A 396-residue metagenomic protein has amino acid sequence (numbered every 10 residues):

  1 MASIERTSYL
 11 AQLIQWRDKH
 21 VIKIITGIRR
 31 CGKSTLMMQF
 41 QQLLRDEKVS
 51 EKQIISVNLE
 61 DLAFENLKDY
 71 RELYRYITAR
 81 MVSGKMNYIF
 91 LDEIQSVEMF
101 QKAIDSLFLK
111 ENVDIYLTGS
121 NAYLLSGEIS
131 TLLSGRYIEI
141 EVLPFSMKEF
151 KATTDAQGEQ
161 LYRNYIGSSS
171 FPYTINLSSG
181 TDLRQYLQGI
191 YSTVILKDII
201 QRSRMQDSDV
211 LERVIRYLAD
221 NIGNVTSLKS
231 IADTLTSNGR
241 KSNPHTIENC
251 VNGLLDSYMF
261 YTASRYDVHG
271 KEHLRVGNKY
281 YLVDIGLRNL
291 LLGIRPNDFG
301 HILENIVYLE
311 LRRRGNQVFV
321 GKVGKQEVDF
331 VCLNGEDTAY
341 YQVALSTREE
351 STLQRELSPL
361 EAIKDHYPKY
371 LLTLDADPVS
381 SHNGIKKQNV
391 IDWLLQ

Functional and structural regions predicted by a protein language model:
I4-D18: Pre-Walker A adenine-sensing motif
I25: Hydrophobic anchor at the beta1->P-loop junction of P-loop NTPases
S34: Walker A/P-loop
S56-K85: Short glycine-rich substrate-engagement loop in P-loop NTPases that contacts/grips substrate
D114-S120, E141: Structural recognition of the conserved hydrophobic beta-strand(s) that form the central parallel beta-sheet of P-loop
Y123-E139, T154-D155: Short regulatory helix/loop adjacent to the ATP-binding pocket of P-loop NTPases
S179-T338: Accessory nucleic acid-recognition modules appended to NTPase machines
A376-Q396: Domain-level recognition of nuclease-like catalytic cores that cleave nucleotide substrates
